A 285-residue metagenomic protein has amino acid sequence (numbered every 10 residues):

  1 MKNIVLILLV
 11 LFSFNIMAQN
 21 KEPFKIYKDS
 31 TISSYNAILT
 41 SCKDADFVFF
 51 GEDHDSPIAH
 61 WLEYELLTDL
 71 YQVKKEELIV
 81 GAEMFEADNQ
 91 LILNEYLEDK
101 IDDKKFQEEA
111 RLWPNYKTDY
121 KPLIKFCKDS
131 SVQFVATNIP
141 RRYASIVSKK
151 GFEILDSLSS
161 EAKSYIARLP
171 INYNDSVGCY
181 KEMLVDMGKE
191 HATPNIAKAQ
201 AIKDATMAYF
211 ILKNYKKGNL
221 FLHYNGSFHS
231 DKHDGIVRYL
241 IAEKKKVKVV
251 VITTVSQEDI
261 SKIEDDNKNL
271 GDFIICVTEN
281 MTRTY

Functional and structural regions predicted by a protein language model:
I4, M17-A45: N- or domain-start disorder-to-order transition segments that initiate the globular core
I4-F14: Sec-dependent N-terminal signal peptides
K25-I38, Y165, P170, A205-F210 (+2 more regions): Alpha-helical scaffolding within the catalytic cores of extracellular/periplasmic polymer-degrading hydrolases
K43-L78, M84: N-terminal, post-signal-peptide region of Sec/Tat-exported proteins
D53-P57, F85-N89, P140-A144, S227-S230 (+1 more regions): Solvent-exposed loop/turn segments at secondary-structure junctions within structured extracellular/periplasmic domains
L78, L91-N214: A substrate-binding/cap region within the structured catalytic cores of diverse enzymes
L78-F85, V250-V255: Short internal beta-strands
T206-Y215, N219-L222, H229-Y285: C-terminal regions of proteins
